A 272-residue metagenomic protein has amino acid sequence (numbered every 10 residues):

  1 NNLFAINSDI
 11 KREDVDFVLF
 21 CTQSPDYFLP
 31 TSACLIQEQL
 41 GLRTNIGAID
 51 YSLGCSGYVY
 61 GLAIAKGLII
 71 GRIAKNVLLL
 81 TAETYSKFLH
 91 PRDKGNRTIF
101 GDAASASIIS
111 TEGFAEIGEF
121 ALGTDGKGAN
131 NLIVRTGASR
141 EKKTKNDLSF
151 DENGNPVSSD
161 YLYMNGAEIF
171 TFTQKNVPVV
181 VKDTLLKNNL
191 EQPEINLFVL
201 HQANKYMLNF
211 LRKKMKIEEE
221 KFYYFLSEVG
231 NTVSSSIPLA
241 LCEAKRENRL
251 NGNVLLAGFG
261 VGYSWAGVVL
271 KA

Functional and structural regions predicted by a protein language model:
N1-D16, K142-N196, M207-M215, A240 (+2 more regions): Conserved active-site "lid/cap" helical segment
L3, V15-V18, I36, G61 (+7 more regions): Buried hydrophobic positions in well-ordered alpha/beta secondary-structure cores of metabolic enzymes
C21, S52, V77-E83, I109 (+2 more regions): Short beta-strand segments
S24-P25, E38, R43-N45, Y51-I73 (+3 more regions): Claisen-condensing/thiolase-fold acyl-transfer catalytic domains that form or cleave C-C bonds in fatty acid
Y27-L42, L79-Y85, L148-G154, M207-E219: Acidic-glycine-rich active-site phosphate/pyrophosphate-binding loop
L29-T31, L89-D93, W265-V269: Short acidic, glycine/serine/threonine-rich loops at helix termini
R72-A104: Flexible, glycine-rich active-site loops centered on histidine and acidic residues that chelate a metal or position
D93-T171, K175, V179, F259 (+1 more regions): Condensing-enzyme catalytic core mediating Claisen C-C bond formation in acyl metabolism
